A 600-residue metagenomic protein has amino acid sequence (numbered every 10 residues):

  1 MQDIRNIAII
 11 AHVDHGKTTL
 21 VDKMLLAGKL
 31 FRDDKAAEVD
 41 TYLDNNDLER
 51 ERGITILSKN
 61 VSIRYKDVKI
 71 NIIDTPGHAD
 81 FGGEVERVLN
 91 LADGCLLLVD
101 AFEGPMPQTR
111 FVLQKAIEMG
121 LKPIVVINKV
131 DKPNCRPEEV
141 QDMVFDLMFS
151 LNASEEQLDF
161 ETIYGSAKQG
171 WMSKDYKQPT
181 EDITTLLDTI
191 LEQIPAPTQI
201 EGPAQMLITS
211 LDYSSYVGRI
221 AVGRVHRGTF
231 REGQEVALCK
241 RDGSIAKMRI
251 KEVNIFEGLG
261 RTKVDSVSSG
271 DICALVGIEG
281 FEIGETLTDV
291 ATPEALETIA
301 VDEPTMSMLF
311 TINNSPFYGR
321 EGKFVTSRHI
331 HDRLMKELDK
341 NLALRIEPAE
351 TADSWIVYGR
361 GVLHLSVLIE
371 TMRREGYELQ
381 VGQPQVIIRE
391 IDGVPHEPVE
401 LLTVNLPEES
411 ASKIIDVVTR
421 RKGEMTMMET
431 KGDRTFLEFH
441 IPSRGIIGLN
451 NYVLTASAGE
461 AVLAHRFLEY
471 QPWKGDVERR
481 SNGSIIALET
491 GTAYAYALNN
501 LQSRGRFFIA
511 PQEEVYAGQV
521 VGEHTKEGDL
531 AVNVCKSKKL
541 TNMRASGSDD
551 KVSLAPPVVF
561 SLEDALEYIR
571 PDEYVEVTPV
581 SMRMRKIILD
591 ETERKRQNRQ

Functional and structural regions predicted by a protein language model:
M1-V99, E103-P105, E139, M143 (+1 more regions): P-loop NTPase switch module centered on the Walker A-proximal segment
Q2-T19, A79, A92, P105-Q114 (+15 more regions): Conserved structured catalytic cores and adjacent interaction surfaces of nucleotide-binding/hydrolyzing enzymes
D14, L20, G53, I72-D74 (+18 more regions): Residue-level signature of catalytic and energy-coupling elements of molecular machines, predominantly ATP/GTP-dependent
A36-D40, L151-T162, P197-L207, G243-F256 (+8 more regions): Interdomain boundary/hinge elements
K122, K132-E192: Canonical P-loop GTPase G-domain recognition
Q205-M308, Y318-R320, N482, G491-T541 (+2 more regions): Conserved nucleotide-binding/hydrolysis modules and their immediate coupling elements across P-loop/ASCE NTPase motors
S315-L338, K551, A555: A short, contiguous, amphipathic alpha-helix enriched in charged residues
R583, L589-Q600: Acidic, low-complexity intrinsically disordered tails
